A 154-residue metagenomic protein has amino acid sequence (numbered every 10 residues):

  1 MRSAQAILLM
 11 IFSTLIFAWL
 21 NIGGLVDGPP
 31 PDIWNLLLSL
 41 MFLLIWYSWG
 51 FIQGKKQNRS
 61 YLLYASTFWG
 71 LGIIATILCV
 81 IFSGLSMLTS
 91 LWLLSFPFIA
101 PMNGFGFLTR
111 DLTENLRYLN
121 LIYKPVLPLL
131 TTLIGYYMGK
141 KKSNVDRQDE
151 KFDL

Functional and structural regions predicted by a protein language model:
M1-I45: Transmembrane alpha-helical insertion/packing segments
L8-S13, Y61-C79: Transmembrane alpha-helical segments of multi-pass membrane proteins
A18-P29, I52-Q53, T76-S86, L108-R110: Juxtamembrane "helix-exit" motif on the non-cytosolic side of transmembrane helices
P31-L43, A65-S66, A75, L91-I99 (+1 more regions): Alpha-helical transmembrane segments of polytopic membrane proteins
S39-Y64: Canonical alpha-helical transmembrane segments
I45-W49, L121-V145: Transmembrane alpha-helical segments in integral membrane proteins
I81-G104: Juxtamembrane non-transmembrane "cap" segments at the membrane-aqueous interface of multi-pass membrane proteins
G104-L130: Hydrophobic alpha-helical transmembrane segments
